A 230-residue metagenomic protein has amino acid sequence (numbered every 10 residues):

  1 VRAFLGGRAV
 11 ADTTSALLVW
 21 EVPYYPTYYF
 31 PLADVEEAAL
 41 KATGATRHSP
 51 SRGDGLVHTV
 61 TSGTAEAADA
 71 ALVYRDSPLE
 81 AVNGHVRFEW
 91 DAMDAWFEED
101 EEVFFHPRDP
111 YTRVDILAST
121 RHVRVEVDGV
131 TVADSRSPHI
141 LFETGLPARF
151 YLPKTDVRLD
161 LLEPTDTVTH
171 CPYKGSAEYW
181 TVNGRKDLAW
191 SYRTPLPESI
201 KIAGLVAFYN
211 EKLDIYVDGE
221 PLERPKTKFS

Functional and structural regions predicted by a protein language model:
V1-S230: Terminal leader/tail segments of proteins
